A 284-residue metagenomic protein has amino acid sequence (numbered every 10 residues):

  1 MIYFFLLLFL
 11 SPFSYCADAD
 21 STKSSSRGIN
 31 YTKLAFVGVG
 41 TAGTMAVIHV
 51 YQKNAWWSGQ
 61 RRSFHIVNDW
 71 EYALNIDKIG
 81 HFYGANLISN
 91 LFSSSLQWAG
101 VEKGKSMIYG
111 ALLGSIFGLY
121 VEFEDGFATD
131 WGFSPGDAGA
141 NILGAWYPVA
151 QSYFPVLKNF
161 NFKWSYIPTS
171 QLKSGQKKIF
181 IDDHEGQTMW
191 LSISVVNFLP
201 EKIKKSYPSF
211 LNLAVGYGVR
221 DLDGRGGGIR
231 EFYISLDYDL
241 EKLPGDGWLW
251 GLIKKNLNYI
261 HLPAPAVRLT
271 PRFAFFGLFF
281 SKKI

Functional and structural regions predicted by a protein language model:
F5-K78, F82-V101, E201-S206, I229-R230 (+1 more regions): N-terminal targeting leaders of membrane proteins
T41-M45, S106-G126, I142-A145: Small-polar-interrupted transmembrane alpha-helices in polytopic inner-membrane proteins
H81-I88, D125-S152: Alpha-helical transmembrane segments that form the membrane-embedded catalytic/substrate-binding core of multi-pass
L113, F117, F160-F162, S209-V215 (+1 more regions): Transmembrane beta-strands of outer-membrane beta-barrel proteins
N141, D183-M189, S209, G228-F232: Residues that define the transmembrane beta-barrel architecture of outer-membrane proteins
W146-A150, M189-V195, I234-L240, L269-F280: Residues on the lipid-exposed face of transmembrane beta-strands in outer-membrane beta-barrel proteins
Q151-N197: Primarily interfacial, aromatic-capped hydrophobic alpha-helices that serve as membrane anchors
Y166-S170, N197, Y217-D221, L240-K242: Transmembrane beta-strands of outer-membrane beta-barrel pores
